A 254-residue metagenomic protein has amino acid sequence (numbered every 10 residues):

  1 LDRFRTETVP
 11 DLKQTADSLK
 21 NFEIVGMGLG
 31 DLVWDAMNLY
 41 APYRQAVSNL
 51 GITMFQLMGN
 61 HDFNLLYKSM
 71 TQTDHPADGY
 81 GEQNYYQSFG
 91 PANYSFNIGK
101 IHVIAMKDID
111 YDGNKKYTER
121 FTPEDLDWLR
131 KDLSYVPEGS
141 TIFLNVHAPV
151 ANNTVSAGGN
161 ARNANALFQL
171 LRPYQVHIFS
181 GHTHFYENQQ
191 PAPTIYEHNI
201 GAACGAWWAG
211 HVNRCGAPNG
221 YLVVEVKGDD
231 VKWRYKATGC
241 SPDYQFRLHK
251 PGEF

Functional and structural regions predicted by a protein language model:
L1, I109-G113, P149-N152: A short, flexible beta-alpha/helix-coil linker loop
L1-Y40: N-terminal active-site segment of His-dependent metallophosphoesterases
I24-G26, I142, V176: Conserved acidic residues
L29, Y135-T154: Short acidic, glycine-rich surface-loop motifs adjacent to enzyme active sites
G30-D31, G59-N60, H147, G181-H182: Active-site glycine-centered loops adjacent to acidic/histidine catalytic or metal-binding residues that shape
M37-E138, G158-F179, F185-V224: Extended active-site neighborhood of metal-dependent phosphoesterases/phosphodiesterases
K107-D108, N145-P149, H182-T183, K236-T238: Short, well-ordered beta-to-alpha junction loops that form the rim of enzyme active sites and present histidine/acidic
L222-F254: A short C-terminal boundary segment appended to hydrolase-like catalytic domains
